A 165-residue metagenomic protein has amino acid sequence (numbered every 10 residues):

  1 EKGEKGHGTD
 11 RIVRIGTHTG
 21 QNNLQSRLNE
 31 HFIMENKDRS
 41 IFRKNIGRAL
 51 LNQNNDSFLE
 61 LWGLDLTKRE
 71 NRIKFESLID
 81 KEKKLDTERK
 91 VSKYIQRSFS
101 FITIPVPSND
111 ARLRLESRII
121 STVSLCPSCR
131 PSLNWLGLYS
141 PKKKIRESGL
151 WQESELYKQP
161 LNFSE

Functional and structural regions predicted by a protein language model:
K2-V13, T17-E165: Boundary/linker segments flanking structured domains
